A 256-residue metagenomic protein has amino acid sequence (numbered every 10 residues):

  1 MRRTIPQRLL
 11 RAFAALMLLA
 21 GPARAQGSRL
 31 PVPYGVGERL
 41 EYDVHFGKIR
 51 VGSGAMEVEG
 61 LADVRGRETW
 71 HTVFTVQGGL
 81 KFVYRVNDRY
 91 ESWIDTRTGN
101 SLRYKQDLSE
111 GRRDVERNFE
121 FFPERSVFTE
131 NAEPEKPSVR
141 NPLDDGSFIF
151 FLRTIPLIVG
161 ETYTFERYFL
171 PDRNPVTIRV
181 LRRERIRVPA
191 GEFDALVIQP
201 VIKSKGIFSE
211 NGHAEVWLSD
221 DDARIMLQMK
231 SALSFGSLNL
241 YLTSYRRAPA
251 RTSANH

Functional and structural regions predicted by a protein language model:
R2-F13: Bacterial N-terminal signal peptides that target proteins for export
Q7-R8, A23, A250: Generic low-complexity segments that are intrinsically disordered, proline-rich and/or Lys/Arg-biased
R11-G21: Bacterial N-terminal signal peptides
Q26-P123, T154-H256: Acidic, serine/threonine-rich low-complexity disordered tracts
R112-T154: Hydrophobic, well-structured mid-protein blocks that either form specific transmembrane helices
